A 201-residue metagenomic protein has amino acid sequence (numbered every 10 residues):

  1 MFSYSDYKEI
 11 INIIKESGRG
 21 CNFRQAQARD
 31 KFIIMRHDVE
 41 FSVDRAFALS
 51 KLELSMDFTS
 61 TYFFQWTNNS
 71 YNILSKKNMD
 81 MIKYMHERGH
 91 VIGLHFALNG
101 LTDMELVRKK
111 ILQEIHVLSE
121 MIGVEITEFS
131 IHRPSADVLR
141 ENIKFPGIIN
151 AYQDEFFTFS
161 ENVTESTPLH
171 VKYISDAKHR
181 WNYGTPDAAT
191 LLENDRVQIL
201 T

Functional and structural regions predicted by a protein language model:
M1-K172, K178, N182-T201: Catalytic alpha-helical scaffold of carbohydrate-active enzymes acting on polysaccharides/glycoconjugates
